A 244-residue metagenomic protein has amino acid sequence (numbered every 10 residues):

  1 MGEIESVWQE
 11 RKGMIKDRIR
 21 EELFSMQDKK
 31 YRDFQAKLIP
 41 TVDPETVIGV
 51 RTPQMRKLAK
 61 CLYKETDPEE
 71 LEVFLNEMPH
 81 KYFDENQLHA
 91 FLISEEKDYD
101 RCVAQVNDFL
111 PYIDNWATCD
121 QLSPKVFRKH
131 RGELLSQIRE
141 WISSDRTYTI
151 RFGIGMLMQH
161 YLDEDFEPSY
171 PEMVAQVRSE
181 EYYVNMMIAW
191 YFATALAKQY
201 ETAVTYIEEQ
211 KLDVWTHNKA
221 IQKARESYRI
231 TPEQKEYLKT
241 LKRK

Functional and structural regions predicted by a protein language model:
G2-K244: Alpha-helical scaffold domains
